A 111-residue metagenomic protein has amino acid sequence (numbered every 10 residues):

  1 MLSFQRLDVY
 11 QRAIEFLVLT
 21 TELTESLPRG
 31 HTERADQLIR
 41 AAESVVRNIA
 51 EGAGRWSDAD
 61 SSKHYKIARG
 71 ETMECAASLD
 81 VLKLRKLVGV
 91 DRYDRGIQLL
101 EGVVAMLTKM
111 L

Functional and structural regions predicted by a protein language model:
M1-L111: Amphipathic alpha-helical assembly/interaction segments
